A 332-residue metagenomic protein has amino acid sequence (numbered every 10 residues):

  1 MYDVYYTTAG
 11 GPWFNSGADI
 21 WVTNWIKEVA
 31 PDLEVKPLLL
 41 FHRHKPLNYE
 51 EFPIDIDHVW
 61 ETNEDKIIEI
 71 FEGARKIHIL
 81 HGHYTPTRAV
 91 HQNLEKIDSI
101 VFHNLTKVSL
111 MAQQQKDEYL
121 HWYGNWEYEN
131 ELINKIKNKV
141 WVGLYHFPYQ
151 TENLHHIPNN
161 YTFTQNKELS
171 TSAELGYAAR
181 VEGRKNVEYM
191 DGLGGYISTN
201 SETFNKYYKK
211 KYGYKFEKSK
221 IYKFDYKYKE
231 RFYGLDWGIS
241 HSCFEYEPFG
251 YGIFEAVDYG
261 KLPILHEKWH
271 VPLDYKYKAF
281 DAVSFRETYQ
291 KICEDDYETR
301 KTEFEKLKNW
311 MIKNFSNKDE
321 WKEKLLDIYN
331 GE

Functional and structural regions predicted by a protein language model:
M1-F71, K268, K276-A279: N-terminal pre-catalytic "stem/leader" segment of glycosyltransferase-like enzymes
G17-I20, V283-R286, E294-E332: A charged, aromatic-enriched C-terminal amphipathic alpha-helix characteristic of glycosyltransferases across folds
L39-E131: Extended catalytic core of nucleotide-activated donor transferases of GT-like folds
L120-Y128, Y149-Q150, N159-K218, K223: Conserved catalytic-core segment of nucleotide-activated headgroup transferases in glycan assembly
K229-E230, Y251-D258, P272: Short alpha-helical segment that forms part of, or immediately flanks, the ligand-binding pocket in carbohydrate-active
I239-G252, E267-K268, P272-Y275: Nucleotide-sugar-dependent
D258-H266: Short hydrophobic beta-strand element within catalytic cores of glycosyltransferases and related nucleotide-activated
L273-K291: Change "using UDP/GDP/dTDP sugars" to "using nucleotide sugars
